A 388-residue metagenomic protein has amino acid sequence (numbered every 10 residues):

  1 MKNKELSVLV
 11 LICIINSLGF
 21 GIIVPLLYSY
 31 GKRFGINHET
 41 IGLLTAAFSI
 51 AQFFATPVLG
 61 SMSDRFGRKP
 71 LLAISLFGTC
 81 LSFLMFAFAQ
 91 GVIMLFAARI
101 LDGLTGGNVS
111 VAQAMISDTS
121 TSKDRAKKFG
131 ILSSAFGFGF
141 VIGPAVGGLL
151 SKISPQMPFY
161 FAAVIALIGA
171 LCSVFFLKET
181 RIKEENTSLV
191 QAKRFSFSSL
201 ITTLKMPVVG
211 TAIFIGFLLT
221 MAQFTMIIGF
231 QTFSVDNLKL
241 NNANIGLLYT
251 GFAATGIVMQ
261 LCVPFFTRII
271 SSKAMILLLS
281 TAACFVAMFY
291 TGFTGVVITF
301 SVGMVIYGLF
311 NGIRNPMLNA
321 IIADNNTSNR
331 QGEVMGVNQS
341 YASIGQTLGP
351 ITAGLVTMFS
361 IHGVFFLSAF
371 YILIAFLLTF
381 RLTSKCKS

Functional and structural regions predicted by a protein language model:
M1-N3, K178-I213: Juxtamembrane intracellular "pre-TM" segments in multi-pass secondary transporters
P25-E39, I228-N244: Short amphipathic helix-loop junctions that connect adjacent transmembrane helices in Major Facilitator Superfamily/SLC
G35, G67, F88-I93, F293-G295: Helix-breaking motifs and short loop linkers at transmembrane-helix boundaries and internal kinks in secondary membrane
S49-P57, G107, F140-V141, A253-L261 (+1 more regions): Residue-level signature of mid-helix packing/kink "hotspots" within the transmembrane helices of 12-pass Major
T56-G67, M259-S272, T357: Helix-to-loop junctions at the C-terminal end of transmembrane segments in multipass secondary transporters
P70-M85, M275-F289: Structural signature of the two symmetry-related core transmembrane helices
A98-F138: Cytoplasmic helix-loop-helix junction between adjacent transmembrane helices in 12-TM secondary transporters
I131-F175: Helix-loop-helix hairpin linking two adjacent transmembrane segments in secondary transporters
